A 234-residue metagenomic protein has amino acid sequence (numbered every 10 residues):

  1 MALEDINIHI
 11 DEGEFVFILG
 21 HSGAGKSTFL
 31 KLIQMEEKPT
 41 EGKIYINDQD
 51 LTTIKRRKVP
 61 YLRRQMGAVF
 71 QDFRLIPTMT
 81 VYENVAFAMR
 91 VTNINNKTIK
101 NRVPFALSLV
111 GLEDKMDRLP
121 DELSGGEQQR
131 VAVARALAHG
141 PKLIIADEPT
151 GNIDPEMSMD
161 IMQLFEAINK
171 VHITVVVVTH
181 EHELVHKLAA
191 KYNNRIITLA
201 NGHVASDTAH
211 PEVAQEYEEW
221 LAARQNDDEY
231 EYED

Functional and structural regions predicted by a protein language model:
Q34: Helix-to-loop junction immediately C-terminal to a conserved catalytic motif
G42-D50: Conserved ABC transporter NBD signature motif
M79-F87: Short coil-to-helix segment of the ABC ATPase nucleotide-binding domain corresponding to the Q-loop/switch region
R118-D121, H139, V171: Conserved signature/switch motifs of ABC ATPase nucleotide-binding domains
L119-L123, E127-Q129: Conserved ABC ATPase signature
V133: Hydrophobic anchor residue at the start of the ABC signature
I144-D147: Catalytic Walker B motif of ABC-type/P-loop ATPase nucleotide-binding domains
